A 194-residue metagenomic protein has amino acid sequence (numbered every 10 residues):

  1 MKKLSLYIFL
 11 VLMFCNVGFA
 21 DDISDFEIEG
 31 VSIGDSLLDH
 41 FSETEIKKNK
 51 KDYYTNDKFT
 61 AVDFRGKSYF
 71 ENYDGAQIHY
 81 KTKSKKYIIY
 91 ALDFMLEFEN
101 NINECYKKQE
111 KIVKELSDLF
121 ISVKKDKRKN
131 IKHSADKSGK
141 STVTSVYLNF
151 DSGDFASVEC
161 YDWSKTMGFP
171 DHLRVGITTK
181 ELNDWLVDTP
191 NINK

Functional and structural regions predicted by a protein language model:
L4-N16: Sec-dependent N-terminal signal peptides
L10, S68, T82, D136-S138: Generic marker of residues within folded, mature protein domains
D21-D63, K86, Y90-K194: Non-cytosolic coordination micro-motifs
R65-I88: Compositionally biased P/S/T/G-rich terminal and signal peptide-adjacent segments that lie outside catalytic cores
